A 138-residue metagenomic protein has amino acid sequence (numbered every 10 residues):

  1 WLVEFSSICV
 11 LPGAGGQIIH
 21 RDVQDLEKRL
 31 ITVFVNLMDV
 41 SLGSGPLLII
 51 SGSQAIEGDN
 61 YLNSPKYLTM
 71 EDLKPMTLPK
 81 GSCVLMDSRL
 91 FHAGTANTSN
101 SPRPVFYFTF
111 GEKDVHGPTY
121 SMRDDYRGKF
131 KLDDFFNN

Functional and structural regions predicted by a protein language model:
W1-S6: A short coil-to-beta-strand element that immediately follows conserved catalytic motifs
I8, S53, L90-F91: Catalytic metal-binding/acid-base residues of hydrolase active sites
C9-L11, N100: A short beta-turn/loop motif at secondary-structure boundaries
G13-T77, V115-R123: Catalytic core of non-heme Fe(II) oxygenases with the double-stranded beta-helix
T32-F34, L85, Y107: Beta-strand secondary-structure signal
L73, C83, S101-V105: Active-site lining segments that contact anionic ligands and/or coordinate catalytic metals
T77-H92: Conserved metal-binding segment of the jelly-roll/cupin
L90-F91, T95-N138: Non-heme Fe(II)/2-oxoglutarate
